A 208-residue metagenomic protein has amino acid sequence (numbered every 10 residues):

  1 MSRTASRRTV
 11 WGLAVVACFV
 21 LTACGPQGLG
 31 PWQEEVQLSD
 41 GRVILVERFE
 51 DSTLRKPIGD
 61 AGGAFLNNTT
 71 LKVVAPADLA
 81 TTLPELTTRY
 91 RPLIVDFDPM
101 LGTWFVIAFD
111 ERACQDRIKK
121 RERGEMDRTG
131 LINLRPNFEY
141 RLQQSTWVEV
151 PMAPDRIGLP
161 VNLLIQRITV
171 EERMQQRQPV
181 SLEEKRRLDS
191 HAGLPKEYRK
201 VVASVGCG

Functional and structural regions predicted by a protein language model:
M1-L13: Bacterial N-terminal signal peptides that target proteins for export
A17-C18, K200: Residue-level signal for mature regions of secreted extracellular proteins and peptides
V20-A23: C-terminal motif of bacterial Sec signal peptides marking the signal peptidase cleavage site
G25-Q27: Bacterial signal peptide processing site
W32-R55, A61-F65: N-terminal secretory signal peptides
V46-E47, L79-Y90, Q143, V150-D155: Short amphipathic beta-strand/extended segments with alternating polar/hydrophobic composition
T53-R135: Structured domain cores in non-transmembrane regions
M100-G208: Acidic, small-residue rich beta-repeat scaffolds with periodic aromatic anchors
